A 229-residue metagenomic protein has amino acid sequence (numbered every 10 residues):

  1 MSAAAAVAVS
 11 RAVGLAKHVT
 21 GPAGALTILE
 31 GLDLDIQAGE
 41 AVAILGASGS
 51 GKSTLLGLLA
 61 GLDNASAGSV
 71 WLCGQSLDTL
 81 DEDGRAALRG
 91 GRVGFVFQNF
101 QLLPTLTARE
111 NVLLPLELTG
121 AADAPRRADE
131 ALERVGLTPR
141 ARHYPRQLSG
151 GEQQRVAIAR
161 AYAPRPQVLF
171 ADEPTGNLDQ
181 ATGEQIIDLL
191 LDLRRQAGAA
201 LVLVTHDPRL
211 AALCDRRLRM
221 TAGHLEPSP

Functional and structural regions predicted by a protein language model:
M1-H18, E226-P229: ABC-family P-loop ATPase nucleotide-binding domain
V9-M220: ABC family nucleotide-binding domain
R217-P229: H-loop (His-switch) and adjacent beta-strand-loop-beta switch element of ABC-type ATPase nucleotide-binding domains
